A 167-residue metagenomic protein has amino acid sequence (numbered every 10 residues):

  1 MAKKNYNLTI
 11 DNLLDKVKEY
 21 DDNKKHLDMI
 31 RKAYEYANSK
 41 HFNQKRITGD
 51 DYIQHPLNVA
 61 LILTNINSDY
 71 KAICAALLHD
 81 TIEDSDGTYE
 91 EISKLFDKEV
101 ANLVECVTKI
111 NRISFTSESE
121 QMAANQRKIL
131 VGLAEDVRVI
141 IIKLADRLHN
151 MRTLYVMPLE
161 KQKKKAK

Functional and structural regions predicted by a protein language model:
M1-K167: Active-site helical microenvironments for divalent-metal-assisted chemistry
